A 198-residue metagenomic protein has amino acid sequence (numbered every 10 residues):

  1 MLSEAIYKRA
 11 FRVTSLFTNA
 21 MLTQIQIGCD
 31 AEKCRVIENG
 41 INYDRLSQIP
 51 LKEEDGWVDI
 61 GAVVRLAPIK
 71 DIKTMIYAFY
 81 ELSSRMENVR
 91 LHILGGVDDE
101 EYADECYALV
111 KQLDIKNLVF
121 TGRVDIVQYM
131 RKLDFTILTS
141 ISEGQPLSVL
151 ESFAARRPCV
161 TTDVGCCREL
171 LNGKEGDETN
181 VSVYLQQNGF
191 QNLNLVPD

Functional and structural regions predicted by a protein language model:
S3-M21: Membrane-proximal helix-turn-helix segments that form the acceptor-binding/catalytic region of lipid-linked
G40: Carbohydrate-associated surface elements
A62, A67-E81, D104: A conserved mid-protein helix/loop that constitutes part of the nucleotide-sugar donor-binding site
D104-R123: Nucleotide-activated donor-binding/catalytic signature segment of Leloir-type glycosyltransferases, i.e., the conserved
G122-L133, A154, R168: Short acidic alpha-helix that forms the nucleotide-activated donor recognition element in Leloir-type transferases
I141: Aromatic "clamp/platform" in nucleotide-sugar-dependent glycosyltransferases that forms part of the donor/acceptor
P158-T161: Short hydrophobic beta-strand element within catalytic cores of glycosyltransferases and related nucleotide-activated
R168-D198: Change "using UDP/GDP/dTDP sugars" to "using nucleotide sugars
